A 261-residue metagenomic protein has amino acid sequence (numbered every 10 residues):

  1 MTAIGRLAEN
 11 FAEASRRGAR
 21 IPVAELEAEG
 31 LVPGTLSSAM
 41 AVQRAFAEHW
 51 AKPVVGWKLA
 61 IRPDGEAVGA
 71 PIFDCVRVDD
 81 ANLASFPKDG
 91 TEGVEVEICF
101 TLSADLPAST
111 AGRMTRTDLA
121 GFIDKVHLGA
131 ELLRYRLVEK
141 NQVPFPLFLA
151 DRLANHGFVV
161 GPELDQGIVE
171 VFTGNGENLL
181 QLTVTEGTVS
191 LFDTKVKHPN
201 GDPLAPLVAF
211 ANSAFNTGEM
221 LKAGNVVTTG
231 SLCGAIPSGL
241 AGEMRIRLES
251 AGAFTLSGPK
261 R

Functional and structural regions predicted by a protein language model:
T2-V208, N216, P237-G239, A253-K260: Catalytic-core "active-site belt" of small-molecule-metabolizing enzymes, emphasizing His/Asp/Glu-rich regions
A205-N212, N225-T228: Short, structured beta-strand/loop micro-motifs enriched in basic residues and often containing a Trp
S213-L221: Short, solvent-exposed cationic patches
L221-I236: Conserved metal-binding segment of the jelly-roll/cupin
G224, A241-E243: Loop/turn positions that initiate beta-strands
C233-G234, S250-G252: A short, acidic, flexible beta-alpha connecting loop/helix-capping segment that sits on the rim of active
M244-L248: Short, aromatic- and glycine-rich surface loops/edge beta-strands on solvent-exposed regions
